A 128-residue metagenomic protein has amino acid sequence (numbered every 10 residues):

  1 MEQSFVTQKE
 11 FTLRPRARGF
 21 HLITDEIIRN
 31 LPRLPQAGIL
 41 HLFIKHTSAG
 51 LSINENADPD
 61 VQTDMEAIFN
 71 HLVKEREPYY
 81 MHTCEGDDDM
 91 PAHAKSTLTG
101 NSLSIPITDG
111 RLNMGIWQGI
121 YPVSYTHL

Functional and structural regions predicted by a protein language model:
Q3, R33-L34, S96-L98, L112-M114: Solvent-exposed alpha-helices and their adjacent loops that cap or buttress functional pockets in soluble metabolic
S4-P15: Short amphipathic
F20-M65: Active-site beta-strand/loop microenvironment that shapes enzyme catalytic pockets
F43-K45, T108, V123: Short beta-strand segments
P59-E77: Gly/Ser/Thr-rich active-site loops/lids in small-molecule metabolic enzymes that frequently grip phosphoryl groups
L72-R111: Mid-chain, well-packed structural core segment of small domains
W117-Q118, P122: C-terminal binding/interaction regions
T126-H127: Conserved small/polar residues in nucleotide/adenosyl-binding loops
